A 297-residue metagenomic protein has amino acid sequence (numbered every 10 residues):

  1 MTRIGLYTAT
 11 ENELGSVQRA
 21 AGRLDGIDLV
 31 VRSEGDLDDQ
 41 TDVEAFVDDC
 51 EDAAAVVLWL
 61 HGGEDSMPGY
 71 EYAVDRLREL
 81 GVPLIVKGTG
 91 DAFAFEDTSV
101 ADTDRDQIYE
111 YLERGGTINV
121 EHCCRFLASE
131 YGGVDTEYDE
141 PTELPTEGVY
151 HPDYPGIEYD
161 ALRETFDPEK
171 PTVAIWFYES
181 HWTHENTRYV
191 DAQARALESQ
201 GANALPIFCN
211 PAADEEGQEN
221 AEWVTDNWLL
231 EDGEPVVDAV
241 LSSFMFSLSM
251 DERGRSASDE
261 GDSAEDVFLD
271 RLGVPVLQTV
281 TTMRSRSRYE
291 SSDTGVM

Functional and structural regions predicted by a protein language model:
M1-M297: An N-terminal assembly and electron-transfer interface module characteristic of large anaerobic redox and radical
